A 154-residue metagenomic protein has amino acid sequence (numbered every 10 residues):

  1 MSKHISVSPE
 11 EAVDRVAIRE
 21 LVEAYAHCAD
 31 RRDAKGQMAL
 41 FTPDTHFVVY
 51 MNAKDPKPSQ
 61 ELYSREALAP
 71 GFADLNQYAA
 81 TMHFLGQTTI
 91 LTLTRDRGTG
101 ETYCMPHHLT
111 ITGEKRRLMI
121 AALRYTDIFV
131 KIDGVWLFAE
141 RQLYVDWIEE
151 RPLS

Functional and structural regions predicted by a protein language model:
M1-P43: Short, low-complexity N-terminal intrinsically disordered segments enriched in polar/charged residues
S2-V7, Q77-S154: A beta-strand edge to alpha-helix "cap/lid" segment located at domain peripheries
H4, R15-V16, F47, A69 (+1 more regions): Generic signal for short, ordered secondary-structure residues within or immediately flanking folded domains
S8, A12, P58-L62, R116: Charge-dense, low-complexity intrinsically disordered segments
D14, I18, D30, E61 (+2 more regions): Aromatic-acidic/polar surface patches that form glycan- and anion
V22, M51-A53, Q142: Short, histidine-centered active-site or binding-site loop motifs used for metal coordination, general acid-base
A34-M105: A solvent-exposed, acidic/Ser-Thr-rich amphipathic alpha-helical stretch
